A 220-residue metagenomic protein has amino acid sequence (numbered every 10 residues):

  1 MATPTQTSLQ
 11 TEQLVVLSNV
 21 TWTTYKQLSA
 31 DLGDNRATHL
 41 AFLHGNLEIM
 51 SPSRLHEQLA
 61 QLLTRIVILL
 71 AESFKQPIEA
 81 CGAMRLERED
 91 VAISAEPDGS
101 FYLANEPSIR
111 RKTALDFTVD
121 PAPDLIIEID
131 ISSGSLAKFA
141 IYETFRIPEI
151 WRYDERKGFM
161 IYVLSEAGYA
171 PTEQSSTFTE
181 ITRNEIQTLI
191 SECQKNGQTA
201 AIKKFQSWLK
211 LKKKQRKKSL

Functional and structural regions predicted by a protein language model:
M1-F145, R152-L220: Gly/Pro/Ser/Thr-rich low-complexity, intrinsically disordered segments predominantly at protein N-termini
